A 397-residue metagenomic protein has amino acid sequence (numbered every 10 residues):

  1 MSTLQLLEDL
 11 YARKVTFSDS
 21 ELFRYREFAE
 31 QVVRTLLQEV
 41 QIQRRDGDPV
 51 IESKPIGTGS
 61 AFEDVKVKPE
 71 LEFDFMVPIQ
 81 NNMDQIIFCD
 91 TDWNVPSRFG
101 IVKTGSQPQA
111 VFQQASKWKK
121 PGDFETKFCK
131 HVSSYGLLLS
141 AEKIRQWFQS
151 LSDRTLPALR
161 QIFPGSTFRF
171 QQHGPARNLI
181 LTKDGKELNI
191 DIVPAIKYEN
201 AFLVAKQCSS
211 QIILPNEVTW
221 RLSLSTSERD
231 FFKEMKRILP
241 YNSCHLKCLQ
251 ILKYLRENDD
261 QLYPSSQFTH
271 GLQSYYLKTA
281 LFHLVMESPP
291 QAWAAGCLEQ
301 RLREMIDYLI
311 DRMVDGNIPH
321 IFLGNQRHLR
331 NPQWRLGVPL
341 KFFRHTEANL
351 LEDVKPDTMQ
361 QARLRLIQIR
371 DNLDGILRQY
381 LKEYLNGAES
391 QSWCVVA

Functional and structural regions predicted by a protein language model:
M1-E21, Q31-D48, S265-F268, S288-A397: Terminal (often C-terminal) interaction modules
M1-F73, V77-Q146, V396-A397: N-terminal regions immediately upstream of nucleotidyltransferase
L4, T58, L224-S225, L373: Short linear sequence motifs
Y25, A29, F231-I238, L366: Charged, low-complexity, helix-prone segments enriched in Lys/Glu/Asp/Gln
S53-I56, F163-A176, H320-R327: Acidic carboxylate-rich catalytic motifs and surrounding loops in phosphoryl-/glycosyl-chemistry enzymes
V65-K66, R98-V314: Catalytic cores of NTP-dependent nucleotidyl/adenyl transfer enzymes across multiple folds
E70, F88-T91, I180, L203-C208 (+1 more regions): Surface-exposed beta-strand edges and their flanking turn/coil or helix-capping segments
N81-N82, N94, N178, N189 (+10 more regions): Detector for Asparagine
